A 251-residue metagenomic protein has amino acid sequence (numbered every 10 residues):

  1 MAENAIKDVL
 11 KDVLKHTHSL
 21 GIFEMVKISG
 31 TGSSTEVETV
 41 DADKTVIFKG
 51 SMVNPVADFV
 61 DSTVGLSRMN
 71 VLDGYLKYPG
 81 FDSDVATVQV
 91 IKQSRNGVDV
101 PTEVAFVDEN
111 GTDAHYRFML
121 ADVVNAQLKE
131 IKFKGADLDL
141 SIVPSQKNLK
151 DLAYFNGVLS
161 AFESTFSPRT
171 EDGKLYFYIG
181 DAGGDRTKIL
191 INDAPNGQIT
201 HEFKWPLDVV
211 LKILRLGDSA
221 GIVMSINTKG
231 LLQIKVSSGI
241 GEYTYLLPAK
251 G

Functional and structural regions predicted by a protein language model:
M1-Y116, L138-G251: DNA polymerase processivity clamps
T112, Y116-L128, K132: Short, well-ordered, aromatic-rich surface patches in folded extracellular/luminal domains
F133-D137: Alpha-helical phosphate/pyrophosphate-handling elements in metalloenzyme active cores
